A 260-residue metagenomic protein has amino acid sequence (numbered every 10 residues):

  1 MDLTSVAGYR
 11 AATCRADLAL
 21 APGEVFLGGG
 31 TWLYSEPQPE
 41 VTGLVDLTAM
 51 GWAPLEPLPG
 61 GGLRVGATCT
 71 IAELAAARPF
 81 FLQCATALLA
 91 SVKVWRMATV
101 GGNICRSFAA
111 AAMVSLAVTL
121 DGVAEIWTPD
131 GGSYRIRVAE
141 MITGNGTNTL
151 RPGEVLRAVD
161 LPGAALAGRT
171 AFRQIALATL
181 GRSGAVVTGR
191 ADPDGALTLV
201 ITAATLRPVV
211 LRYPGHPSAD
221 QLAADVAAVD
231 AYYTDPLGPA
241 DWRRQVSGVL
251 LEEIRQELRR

Functional and structural regions predicted by a protein language model:
M1-R260: C-terminal structural segment of proteins
